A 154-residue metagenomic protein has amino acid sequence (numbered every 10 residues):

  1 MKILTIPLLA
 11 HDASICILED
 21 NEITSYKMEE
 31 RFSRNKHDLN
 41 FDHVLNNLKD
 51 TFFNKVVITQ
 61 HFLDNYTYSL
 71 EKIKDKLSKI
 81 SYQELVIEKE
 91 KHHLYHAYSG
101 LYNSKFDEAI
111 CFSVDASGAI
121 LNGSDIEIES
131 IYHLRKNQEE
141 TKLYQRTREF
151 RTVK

Functional and structural regions predicted by a protein language model:
M1-K154: Short acidic/glycine-rich loops and adjacent helix/strand connectors that line catalytic pockets where negatively
